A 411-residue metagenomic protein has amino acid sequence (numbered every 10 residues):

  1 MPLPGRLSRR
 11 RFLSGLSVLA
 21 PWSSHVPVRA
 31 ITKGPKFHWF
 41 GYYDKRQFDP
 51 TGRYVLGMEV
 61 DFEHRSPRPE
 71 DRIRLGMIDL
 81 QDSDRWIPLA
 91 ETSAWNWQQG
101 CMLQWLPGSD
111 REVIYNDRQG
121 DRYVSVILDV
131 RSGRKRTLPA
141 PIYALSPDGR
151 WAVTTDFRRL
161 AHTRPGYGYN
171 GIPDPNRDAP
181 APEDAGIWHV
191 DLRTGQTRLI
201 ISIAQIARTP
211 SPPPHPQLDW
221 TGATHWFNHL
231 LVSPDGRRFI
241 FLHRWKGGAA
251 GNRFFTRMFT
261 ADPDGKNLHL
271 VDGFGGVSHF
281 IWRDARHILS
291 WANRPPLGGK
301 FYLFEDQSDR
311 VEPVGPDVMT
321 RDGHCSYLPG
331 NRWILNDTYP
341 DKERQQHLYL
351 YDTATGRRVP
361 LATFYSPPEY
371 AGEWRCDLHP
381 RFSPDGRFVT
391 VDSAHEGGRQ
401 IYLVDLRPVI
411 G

Functional and structural regions predicted by a protein language model:
M1-V18: N-terminal secretory signal peptides and thylakoid transit peptides that target proteins across membranes
T32-F37, A90-N96, R198-T221, L361-G372: Surface-exposed loop and turn segments in beta-propeller and other repeat-based domains that flank or scaffold
Y42, E70-V113: Blade-loop segments of beta-propeller domains
R46-Y54, C101-E112, A144-W151, L231-R238 (+3 more regions): Blade-terminus and WD-like Trp-Asp/Gly-His loop motifs, strongest in beta-propeller folds
M58-D71, F157-E183, L242-F254, D337-E343: Short, conserved, GDST-rich strand-edge loop motifs in beta-rich repeat architectures
G100-M102, N116-G186, I201-H215: Asp-box/WD-like beta-propeller blade repeats and closely related beta-sheet repeat scaffolds
G315-H324, R357-H379: Conserved blade-ending motifs and adjacent loop-strand segments that build the rim/top face of beta-propeller domains
P316-T355: Loop/turn-rich, solvent-exposed surfaces of beta-rich toroidal or solenoidal domains
